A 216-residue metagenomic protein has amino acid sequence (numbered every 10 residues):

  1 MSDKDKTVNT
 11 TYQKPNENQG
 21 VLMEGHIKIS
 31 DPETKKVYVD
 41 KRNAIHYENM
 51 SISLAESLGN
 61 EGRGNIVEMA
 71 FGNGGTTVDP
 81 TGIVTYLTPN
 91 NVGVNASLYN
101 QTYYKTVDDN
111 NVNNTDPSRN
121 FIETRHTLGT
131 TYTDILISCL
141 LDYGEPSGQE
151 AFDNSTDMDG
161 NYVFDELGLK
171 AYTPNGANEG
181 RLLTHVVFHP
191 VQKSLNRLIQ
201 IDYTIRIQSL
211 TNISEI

Functional and structural regions predicted by a protein language model:
M1-F164, Y172-I216: Small cysteine-rich, disulfide-bonded extracellular modules of the LU/uPAR three-finger superfamily and closely related
